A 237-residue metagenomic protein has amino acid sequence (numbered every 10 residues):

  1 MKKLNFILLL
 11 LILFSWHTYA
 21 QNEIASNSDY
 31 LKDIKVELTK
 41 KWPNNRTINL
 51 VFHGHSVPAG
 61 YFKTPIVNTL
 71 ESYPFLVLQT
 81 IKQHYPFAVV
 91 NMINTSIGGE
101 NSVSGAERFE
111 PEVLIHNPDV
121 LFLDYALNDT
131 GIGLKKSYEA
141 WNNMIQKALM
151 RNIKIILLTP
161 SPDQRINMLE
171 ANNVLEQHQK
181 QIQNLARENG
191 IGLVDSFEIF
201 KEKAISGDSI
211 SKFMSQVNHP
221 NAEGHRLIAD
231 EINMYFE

Functional and structural regions predicted by a protein language model:
M1-N22: Bacterial Sec-dependent N-terminal signal peptides
L4, I12-F14, L50, V120 (+2 more regions): Short non-domain terminal segments
F14-H17, V67, G207: Hydrophobic alpha-helical membrane context
H17, L70, F236-E237: A short hydrophobic/aromatic micro-motif that marks alpha-helical segments and, especially, helix-coil
N22-T95, F109-N117: Serine-esterase "nucleophile elbow" of acetyl-processing enzymes
T39, P43-N44, F75-N91, E100-E237: Alpha-helical cap/lid subdomain in secreted, periplasmic, or secretory-pathway luminal O-acyl-processing enzymes
